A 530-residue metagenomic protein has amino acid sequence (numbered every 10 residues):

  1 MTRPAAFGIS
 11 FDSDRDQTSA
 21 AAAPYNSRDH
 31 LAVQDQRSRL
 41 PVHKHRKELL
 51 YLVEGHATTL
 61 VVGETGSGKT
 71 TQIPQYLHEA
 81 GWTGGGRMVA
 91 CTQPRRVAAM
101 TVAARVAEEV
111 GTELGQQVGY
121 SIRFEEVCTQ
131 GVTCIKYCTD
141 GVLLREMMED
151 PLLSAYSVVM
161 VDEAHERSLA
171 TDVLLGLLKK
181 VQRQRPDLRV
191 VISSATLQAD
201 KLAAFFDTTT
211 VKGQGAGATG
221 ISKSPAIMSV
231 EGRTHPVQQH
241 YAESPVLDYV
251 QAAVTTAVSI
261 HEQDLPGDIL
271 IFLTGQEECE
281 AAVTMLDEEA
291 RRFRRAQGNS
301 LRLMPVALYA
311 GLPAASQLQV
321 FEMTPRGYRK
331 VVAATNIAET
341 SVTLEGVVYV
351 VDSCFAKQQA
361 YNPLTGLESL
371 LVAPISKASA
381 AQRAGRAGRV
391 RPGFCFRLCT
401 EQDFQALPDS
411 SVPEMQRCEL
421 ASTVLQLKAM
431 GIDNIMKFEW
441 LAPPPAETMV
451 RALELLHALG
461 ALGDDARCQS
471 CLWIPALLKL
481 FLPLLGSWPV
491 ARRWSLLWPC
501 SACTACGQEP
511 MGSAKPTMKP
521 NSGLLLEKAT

Functional and structural regions predicted by a protein language model:
M1-L480, G486-W488, C500-M511, K515-K528: P-loop NTPase motor module signature
